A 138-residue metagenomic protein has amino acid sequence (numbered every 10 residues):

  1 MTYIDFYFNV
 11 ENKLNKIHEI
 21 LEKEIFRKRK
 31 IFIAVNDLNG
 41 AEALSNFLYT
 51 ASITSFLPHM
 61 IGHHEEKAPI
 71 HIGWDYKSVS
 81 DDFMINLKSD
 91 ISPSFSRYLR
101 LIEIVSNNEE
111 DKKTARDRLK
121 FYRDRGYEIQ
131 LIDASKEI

Functional and structural regions predicted by a protein language model:
M1-K13: Glycine-rich phosphate-binding "P-loop"
D5-F8, K30-V35, M84-I85, E103-I104: Short hydrophobic beta-strand segments
I17-H63: Short, well-structured hydrophobic secondary-structure segments
S55-E66, I129-E137: A generic structural motif
H63-I102: Mid-chain, well-packed structural core segment of small domains
M84, P93, D111-L119: Helix-rich interaction surfaces within compact, conserved domain-sized segments that mediate assembly or partner
R100, V105-D111, A115: Trafficking entry modules
K113-I138: Well-ordered alpha/beta subsegment
